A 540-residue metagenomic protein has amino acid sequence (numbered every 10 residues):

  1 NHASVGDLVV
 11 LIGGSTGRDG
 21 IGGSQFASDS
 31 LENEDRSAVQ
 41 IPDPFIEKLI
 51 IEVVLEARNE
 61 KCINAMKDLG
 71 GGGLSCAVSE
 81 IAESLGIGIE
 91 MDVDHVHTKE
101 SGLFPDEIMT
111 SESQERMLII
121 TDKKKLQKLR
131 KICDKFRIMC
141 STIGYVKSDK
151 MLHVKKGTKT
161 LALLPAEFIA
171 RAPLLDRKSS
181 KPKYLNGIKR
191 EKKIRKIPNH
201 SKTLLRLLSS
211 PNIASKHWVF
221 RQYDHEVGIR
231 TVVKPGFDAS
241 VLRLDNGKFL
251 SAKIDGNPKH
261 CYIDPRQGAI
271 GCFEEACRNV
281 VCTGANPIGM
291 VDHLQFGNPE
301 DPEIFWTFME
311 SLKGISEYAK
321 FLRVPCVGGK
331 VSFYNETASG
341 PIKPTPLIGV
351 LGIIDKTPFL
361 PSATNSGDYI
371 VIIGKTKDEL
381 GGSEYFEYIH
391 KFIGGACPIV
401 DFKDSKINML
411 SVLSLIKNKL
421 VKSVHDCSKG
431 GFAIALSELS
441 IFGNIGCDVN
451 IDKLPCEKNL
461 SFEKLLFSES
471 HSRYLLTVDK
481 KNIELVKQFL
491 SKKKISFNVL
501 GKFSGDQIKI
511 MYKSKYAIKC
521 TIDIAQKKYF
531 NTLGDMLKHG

Functional and structural regions predicted by a protein language model:
N1-F136, G144-M151, K155, A170 (+10 more regions): Mobile "lid/hinge" segments at catalytic clefts and subdomain interfaces of large enzymes
V5, P173, P235-G236: Short loop/turn elements that form and flank the Walker-type P-loop nucleotide-binding site in RecA-like NTPase cores
I12, G256, F308, L465-F467: Bulky hydrophobic/aromatic packing residues
G22-Q25, K181-S423, S428-A433, S437-K458 (+1 more regions): Non-catalytic terminal/interface segments that mediate subunit docking, oligomerization, and allosteric communication
G70-L208, Y318, L322, V327 (+2 more regions): Glycine-/charge-enriched secondary-structure boundary and capping motifs
